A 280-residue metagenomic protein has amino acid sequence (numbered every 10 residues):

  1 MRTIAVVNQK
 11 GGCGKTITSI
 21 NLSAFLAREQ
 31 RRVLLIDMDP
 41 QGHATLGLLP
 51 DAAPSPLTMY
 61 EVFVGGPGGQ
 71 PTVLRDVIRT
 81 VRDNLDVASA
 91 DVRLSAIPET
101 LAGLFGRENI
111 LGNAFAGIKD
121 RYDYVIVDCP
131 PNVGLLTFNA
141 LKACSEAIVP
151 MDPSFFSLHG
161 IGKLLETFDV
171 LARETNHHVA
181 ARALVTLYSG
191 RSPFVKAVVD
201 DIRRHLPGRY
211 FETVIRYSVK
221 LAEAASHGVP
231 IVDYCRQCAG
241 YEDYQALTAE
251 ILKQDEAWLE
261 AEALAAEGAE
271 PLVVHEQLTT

Functional and structural regions predicted by a protein language model:
M1-T280: P-loop NTP-binding core
